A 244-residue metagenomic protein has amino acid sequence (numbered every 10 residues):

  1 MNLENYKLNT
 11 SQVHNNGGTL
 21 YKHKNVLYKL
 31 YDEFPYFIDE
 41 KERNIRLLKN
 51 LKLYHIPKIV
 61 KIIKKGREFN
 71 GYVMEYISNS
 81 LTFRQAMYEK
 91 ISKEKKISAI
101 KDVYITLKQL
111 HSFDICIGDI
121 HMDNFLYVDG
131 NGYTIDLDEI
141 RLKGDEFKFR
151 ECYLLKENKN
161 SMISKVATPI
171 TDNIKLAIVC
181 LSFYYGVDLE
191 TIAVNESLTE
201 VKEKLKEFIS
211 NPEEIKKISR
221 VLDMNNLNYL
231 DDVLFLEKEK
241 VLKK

Functional and structural regions predicted by a protein language model:
K7-I62, A86: ATP-binding glycine-rich loop module of kinase domains
K22, Y76, L126-Y127: Conserved hydrophobic "DFG−1" position in protein kinase catalytic cores
H55-A99: Conserved structural core of kinase catalytic domains
K95-Q109: Conserved alphaE helix
L107-Y127: Catalytic-loop of the protein kinase fold
D123-L137: Conserved protein kinase catalytic/activation segment
E139-R220: C-lobe/activation-segment region of protein kinase-like
D223-K244: Terminal C-lobe "cap" of eukaryotic-type protein kinase domains
